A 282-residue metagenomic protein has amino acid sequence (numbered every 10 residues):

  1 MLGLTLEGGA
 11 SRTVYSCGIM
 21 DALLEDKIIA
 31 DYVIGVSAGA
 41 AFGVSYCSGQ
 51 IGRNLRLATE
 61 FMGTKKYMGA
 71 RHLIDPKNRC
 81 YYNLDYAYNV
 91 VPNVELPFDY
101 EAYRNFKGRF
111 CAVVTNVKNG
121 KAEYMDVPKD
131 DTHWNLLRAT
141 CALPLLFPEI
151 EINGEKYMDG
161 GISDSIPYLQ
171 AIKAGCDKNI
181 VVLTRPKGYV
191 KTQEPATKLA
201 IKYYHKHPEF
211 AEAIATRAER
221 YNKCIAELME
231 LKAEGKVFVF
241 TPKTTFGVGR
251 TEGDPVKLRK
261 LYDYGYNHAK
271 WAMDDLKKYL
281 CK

Functional and structural regions predicted by a protein language model:
M1-V36, V44-K282: Patatin-like phospholipase
